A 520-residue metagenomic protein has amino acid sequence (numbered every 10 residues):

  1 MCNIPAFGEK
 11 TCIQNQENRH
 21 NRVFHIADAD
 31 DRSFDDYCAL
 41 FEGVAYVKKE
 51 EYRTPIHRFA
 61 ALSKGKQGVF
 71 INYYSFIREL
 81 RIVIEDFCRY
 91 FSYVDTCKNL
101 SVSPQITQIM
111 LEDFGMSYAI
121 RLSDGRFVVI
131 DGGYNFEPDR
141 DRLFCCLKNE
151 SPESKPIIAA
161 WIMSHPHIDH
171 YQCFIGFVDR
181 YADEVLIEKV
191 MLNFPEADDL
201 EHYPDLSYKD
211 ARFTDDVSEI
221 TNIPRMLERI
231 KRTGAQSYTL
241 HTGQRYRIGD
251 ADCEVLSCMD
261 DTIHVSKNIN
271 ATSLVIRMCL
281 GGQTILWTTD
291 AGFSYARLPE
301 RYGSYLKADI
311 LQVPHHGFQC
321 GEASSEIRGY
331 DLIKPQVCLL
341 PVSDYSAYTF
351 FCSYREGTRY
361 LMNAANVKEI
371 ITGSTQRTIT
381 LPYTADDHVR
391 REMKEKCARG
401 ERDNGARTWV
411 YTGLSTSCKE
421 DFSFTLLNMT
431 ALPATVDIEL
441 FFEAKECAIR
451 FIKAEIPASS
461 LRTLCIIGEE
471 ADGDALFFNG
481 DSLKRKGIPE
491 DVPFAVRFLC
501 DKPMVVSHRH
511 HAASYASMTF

Functional and structural regions predicted by a protein language model:
M1-F24: Compositionally biased P/S/T/G-rich terminal and signal peptide-adjacent segments that lie outside catalytic cores
D28-E50: Amphipathic alpha-helical segments
V47-G68: Ser/Thr-rich, low-complexity intrinsically disordered terminal regions
C88-P156, K231-K307, R377-C397: Core dinuclear metal-dependent hydrolase active-site scaffold
D95, E184, K189-M191, A197-E254 (+3 more regions): Binuclear metal-ion centers of metallo-dependent hydrolases, dominated by the metallo-beta-lactamase
F114, F136-E137, P166-Q172, A197-L200 (+5 more regions): Active-site environment of divalent metal-dependent phosphoester hydrolases
G125-V128, E137-P195, R301-F318, K334-C338: Active-site metal-binding motif and surrounding structural segment of the metallo-beta-lactamase
K396-F520: Gly/Pro-rich, tryptophan- and cysteine-flecked surface segments typical of secreted/extracellular proteins
